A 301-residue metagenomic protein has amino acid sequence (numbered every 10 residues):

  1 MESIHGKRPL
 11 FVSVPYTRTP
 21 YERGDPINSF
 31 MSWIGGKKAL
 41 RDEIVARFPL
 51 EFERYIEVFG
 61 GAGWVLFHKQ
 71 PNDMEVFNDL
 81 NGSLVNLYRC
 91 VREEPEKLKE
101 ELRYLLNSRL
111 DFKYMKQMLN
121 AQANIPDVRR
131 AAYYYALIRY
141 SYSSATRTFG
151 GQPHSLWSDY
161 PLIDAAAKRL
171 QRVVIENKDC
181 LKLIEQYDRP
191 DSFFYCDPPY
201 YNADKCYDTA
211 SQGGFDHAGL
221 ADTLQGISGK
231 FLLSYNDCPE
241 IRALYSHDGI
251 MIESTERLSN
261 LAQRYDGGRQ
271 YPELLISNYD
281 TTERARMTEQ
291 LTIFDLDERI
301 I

Functional and structural regions predicted by a protein language model:
E2-L40, A46-L50, R92-C206, D222-G226 (+2 more regions): SAM-dependent nucleic-acid methyltransferase catalytic core
I44, G61, Y88, Y135 (+2 more regions): A residue-level signal for conserved active-site and pocket-lining positions in enzyme catalytic cores
E53-Q117: SAM cofactor-binding core of SAM-dependent methyltransferases, primarily the Rossmann-like beta-alpha-beta module
G60-W64, P161-L162, N236-P239: Short, polar loop motifs at secondary-structure junctions
L66-P71, Q186-R189, I241-D248: Short loop/helix-cap segments at secondary-structure boundaries that form the rim of catalytic
L80-S83, Y201, T255-A262: Short, acidic/turn-prone active-site loops that include or flank metal/cofactor- and phosphate-binding residues
G213-I301: Long, positively charged, glycine-interspersed low-complexity recognition regions
